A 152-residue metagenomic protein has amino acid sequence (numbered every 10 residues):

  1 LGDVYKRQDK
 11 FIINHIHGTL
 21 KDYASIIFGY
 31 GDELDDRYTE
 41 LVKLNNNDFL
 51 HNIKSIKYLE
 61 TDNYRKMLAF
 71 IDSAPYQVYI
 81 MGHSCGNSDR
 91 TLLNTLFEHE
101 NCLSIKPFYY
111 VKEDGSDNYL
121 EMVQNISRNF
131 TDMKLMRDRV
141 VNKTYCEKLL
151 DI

Functional and structural regions predicted by a protein language model:
L1-Y5: Short, small-residue-biased leader/transition segments that mark boundaries at the very start of proteins
K6-R7, Y23-I26, S88-D89: Short helix/loop capping segments that flank catalytic or ligand/cofactor-binding pockets
I13-H15: Conserved beta-strand scaffold positions in the cores of enzyme catalytic domains, especially in NTP/NDP-utilizing
G18-I26, K112-N118: Short connector loops at secondary-structure junctions
G18-T19, G31, H83-S84: Histidine- and/or cysteine-centered catalytic micro-motif in compact active-site loops
S25-I26, Y30-S73, N118-Q124: Acidic, metal/cofactor-coordinating or nucleic-acid-engaging core segments within structured domains
M67-A69, S73-I152: SIR2/sirtuin-family catalytic core signature
